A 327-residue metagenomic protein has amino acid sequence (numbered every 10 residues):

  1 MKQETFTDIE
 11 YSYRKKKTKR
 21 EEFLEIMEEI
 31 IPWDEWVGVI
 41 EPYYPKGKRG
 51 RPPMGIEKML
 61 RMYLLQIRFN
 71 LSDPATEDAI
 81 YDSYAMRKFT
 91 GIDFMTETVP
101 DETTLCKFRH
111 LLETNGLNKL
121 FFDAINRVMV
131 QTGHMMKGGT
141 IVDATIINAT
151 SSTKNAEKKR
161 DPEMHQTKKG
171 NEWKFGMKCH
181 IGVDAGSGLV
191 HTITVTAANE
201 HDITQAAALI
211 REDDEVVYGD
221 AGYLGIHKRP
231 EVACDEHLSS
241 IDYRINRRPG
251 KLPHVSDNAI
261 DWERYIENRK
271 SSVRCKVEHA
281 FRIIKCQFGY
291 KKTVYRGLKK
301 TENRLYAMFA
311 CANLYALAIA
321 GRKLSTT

Functional and structural regions predicted by a protein language model:
M1-D34, E41, I319, K323-T327: Charged, often Cys/His-bearing segments associated with DNA-binding zinc-finger transcription factors
K2, I56, P74, D78-D82 (+5 more regions): Polybasic low-complexity intrinsically disordered regions
E4-T5, E10, E215-V216, A221-K299: Helix-centered, glycine/charged polyanion-binding patches within enzymatic domains that contact phosphate-containing
V37-E57: An N-terminal domain-cap segment
P53, T114, K300: Conserved, non-catalytic sequence blocks in retroelement Pol enzymes and Pol-derived host proteins
K58-N70: Alpha-helical support elements that line or immediately flank enzyme active sites and cofactor-binding pockets
R68-P74, L189, F288-T293, L314-T326: Short helix-capping/linker segments at secondary-structure and domain boundaries
L298-Y306: Membrane-interface transmembrane-helix boundary segments in multi-pass integral membrane proteins
